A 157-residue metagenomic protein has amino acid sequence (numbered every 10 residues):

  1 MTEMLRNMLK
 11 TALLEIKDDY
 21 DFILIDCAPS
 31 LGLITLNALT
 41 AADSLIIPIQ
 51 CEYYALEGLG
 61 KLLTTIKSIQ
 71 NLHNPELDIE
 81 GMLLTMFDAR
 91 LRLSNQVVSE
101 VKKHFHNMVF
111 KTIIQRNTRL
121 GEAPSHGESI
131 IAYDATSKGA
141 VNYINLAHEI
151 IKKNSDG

Functional and structural regions predicted by a protein language model:
M1-I25, P29-L31: Cytosolic-facing regulatory segments adjacent to core modules
L9-K10, L63-Q70: Short, well-ordered amphipathic alpha-helices
E15, T35-Y53: Inter-motif core of Ras-like GTPase G domains
D26-C27, D43, L62, T85 (+2 more regions): Residue-level signature of catalytic and energy-coupling elements of molecular machines, predominantly ATP/GTP-dependent
S30-I34, Y54-A55, R90: Catalytic P-loop NTPase motifs of RecA-like helicase/translocase cores
N71-G157: C-terminal lobe/tail of nucleotide-utilizing enzymes
